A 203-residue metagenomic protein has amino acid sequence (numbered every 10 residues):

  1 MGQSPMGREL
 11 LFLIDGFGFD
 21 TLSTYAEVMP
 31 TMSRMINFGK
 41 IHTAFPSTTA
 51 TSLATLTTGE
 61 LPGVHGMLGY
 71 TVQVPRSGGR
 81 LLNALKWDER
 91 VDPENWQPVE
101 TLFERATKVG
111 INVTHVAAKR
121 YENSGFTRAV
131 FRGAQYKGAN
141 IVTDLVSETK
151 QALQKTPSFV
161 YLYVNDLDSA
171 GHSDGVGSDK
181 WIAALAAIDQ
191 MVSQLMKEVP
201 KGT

Functional and structural regions predicted by a protein language model:
M1, T24-G39, A44-S158, Y163-G175 (+1 more regions): His/Asp/Glu-rich, glycine-adjacent segments that coordinate divalent cations and/or stabilize oxyanion chemistry on
M1-G7: N-terminal secretory/membrane-targeting segments
G7-R8, T203: Alpha-helical scaffolds flanking conserved acidic
L11-I14: Short hydrophobic beta-strand that contains or immediately precedes a catalytic carboxylate
G16-T21: Short acidic, Gly/Ser-rich segments with clustered Asp/Glu that frequently serve as metal-coordination loops in enzyme
A170-T203: A long, amphipathic alpha-helix that forms part of the scaffold/cap immediately adjacent to metal-dependent active
